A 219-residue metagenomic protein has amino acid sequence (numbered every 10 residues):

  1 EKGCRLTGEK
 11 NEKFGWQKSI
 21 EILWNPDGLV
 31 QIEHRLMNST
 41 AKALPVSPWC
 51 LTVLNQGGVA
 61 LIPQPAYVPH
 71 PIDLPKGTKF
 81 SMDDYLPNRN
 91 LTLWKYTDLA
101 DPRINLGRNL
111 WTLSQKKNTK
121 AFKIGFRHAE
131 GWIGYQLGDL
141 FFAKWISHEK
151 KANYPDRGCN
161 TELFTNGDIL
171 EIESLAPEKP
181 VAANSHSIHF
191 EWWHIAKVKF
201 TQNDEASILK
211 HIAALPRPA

Functional and structural regions predicted by a protein language model:
E1-L29, P45-V46, N55-V59, T165-D168: Extended, loop-rich substrate-binding clefts of extracytoplasmic carbohydrate-active enzymes
R5-T7, R35, G134: Residue-level detector of beta-strand face positions
G8, S185-V198: Short, hydrophobic/aromatic-enriched beta-strand segments in well-ordered soluble domains
E21-L23, R35, P45, T52 (+2 more regions): Generic structural detector for well-ordered beta-strands
V30-I32, S187-I188: Hydrophobic core residues within well-ordered beta-strands of beta-rich domains
L36-T40: Asparagine-centered strand-capping/turn motif at beta-strand->loop junctions
K42-S47, L51-T52, Q56-H186, N203: A contiguous, surface-exposed recognition patch within enzymatic or periplasmic domains that forms
A196-A219: Terminal connector regions
